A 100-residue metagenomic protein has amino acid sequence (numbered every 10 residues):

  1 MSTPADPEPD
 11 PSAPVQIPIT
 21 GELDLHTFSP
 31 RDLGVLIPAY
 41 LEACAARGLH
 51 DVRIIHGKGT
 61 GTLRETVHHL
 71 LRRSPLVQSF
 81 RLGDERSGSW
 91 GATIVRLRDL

Functional and structural regions predicted by a protein language model:
M1-L100: Long, charged, low-complexity intrinsically disordered regions
